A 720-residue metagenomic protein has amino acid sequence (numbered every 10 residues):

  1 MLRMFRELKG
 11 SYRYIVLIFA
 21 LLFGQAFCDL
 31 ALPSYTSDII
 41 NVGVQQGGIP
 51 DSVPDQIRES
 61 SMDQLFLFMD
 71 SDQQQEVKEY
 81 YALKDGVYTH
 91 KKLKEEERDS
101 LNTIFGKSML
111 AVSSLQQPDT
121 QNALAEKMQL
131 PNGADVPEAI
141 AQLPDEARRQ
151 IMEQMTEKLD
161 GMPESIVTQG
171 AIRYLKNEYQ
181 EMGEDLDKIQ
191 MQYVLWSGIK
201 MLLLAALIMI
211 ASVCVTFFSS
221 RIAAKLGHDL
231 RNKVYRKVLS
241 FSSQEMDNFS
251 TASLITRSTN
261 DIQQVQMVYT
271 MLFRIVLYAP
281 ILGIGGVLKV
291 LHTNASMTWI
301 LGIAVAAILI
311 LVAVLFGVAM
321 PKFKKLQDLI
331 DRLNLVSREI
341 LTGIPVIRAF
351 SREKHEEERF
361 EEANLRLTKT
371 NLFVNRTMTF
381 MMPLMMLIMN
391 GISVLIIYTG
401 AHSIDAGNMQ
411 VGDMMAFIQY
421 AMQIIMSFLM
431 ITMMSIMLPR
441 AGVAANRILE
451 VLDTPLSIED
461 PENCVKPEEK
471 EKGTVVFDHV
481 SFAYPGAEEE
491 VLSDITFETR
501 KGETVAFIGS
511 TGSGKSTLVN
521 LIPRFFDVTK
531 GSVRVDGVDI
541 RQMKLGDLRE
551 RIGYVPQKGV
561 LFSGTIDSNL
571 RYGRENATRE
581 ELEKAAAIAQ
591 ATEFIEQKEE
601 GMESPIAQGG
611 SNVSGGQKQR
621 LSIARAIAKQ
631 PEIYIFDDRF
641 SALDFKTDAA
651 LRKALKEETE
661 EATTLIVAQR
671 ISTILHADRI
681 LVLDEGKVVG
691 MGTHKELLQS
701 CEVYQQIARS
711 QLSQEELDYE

Functional and structural regions predicted by a protein language model:
M1-L32, T36-L202, L207, A211 (+11 more regions): Membrane-integrated ABC transporters
G10-Y12, N132, P144, I151 (+10 more regions): An intracellular "coupling" helix at the cytosolic face of ABC transporter transmembrane type-1 domains
I15, D51-P54, F66-D72, Y81 (+4 more regions): ABC-type nucleotide-binding domain
L17-G24, M271-L326, L395-M409: Transmembrane helices of ABC transporter permease
C28-V44, L204-T251, I255, T259 (+7 more regions): Juxtamembrane helix-loop junctions of ABC transporter transmembrane domains
V44-D51, R58-M62, D70, N132 (+11 more regions): Short intracellular "coupling" helices and adjacent cytoplasmic loop segments at the cytosolic face of multi-pass
G285, K289-A306, F373-R447, V451-L452: Helix-loop-helix
